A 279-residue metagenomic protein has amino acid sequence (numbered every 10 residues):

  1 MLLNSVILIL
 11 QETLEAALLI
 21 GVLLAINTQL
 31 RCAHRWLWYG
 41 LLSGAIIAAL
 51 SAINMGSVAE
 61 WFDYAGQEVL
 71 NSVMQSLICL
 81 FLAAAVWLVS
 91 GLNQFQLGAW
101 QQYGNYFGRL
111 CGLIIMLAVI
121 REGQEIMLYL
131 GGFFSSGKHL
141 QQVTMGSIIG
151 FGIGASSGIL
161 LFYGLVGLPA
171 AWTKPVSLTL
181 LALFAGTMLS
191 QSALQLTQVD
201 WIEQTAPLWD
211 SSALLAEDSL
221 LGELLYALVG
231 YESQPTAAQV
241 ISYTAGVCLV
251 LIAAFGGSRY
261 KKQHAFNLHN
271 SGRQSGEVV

Functional and structural regions predicted by a protein language model:
M1-M116, I120, M127, G131-V279: Multi-pass alpha-helical transmembrane bundle typical of ion/small-solute transporters and intramembrane aspartyl
